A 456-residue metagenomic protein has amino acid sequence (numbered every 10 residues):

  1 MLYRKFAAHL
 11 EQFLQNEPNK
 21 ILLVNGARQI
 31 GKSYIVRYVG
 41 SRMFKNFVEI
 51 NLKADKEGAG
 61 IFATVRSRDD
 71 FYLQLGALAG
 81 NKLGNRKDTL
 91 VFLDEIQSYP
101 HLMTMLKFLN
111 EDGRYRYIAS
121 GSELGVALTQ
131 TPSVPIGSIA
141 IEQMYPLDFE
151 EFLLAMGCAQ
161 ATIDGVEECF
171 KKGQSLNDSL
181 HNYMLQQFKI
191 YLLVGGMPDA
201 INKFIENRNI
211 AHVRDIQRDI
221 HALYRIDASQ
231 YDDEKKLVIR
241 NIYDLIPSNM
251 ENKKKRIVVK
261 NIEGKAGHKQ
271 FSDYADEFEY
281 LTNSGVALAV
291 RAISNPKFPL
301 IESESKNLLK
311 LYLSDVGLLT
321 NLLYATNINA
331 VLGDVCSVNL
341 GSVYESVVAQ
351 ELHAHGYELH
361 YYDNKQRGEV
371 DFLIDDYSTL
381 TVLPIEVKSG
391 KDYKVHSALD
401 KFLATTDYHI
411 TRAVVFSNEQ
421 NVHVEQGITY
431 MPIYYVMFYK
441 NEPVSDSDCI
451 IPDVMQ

Functional and structural regions predicted by a protein language model:
L2-E17: Pre-Walker A adenine-sensing motif
K32: Conserved lysine of the Walker
I35, V39: Hydrophobic positions on the alpha1 helix immediately C-terminal to the Walker A/P-loop
K56-K87: Short glycine-rich substrate-engagement loop in P-loop NTPases that contacts/grips substrate
R116-S122, Q143: Structural recognition of the conserved hydrophobic beta-strand(s) that form the central parallel beta-sheet of P-loop
T129-N252: Interdomain motor-coupling "hinge/lid" segment immediately C-terminal to the ATP-binding subdomain of NTP-driven enzymes
N202-Y377: Accessory nucleic acid-recognition modules appended to NTPase machines
E419-Q456: Domain-level recognition of nuclease-like catalytic cores that cleave nucleotide substrates
